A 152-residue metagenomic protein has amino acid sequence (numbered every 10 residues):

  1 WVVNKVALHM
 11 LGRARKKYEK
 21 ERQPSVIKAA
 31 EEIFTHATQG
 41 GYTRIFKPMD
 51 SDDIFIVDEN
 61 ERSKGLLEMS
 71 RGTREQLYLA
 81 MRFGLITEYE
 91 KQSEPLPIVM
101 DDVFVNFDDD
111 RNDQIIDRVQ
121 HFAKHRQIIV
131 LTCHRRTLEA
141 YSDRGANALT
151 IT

Functional and structural regions predicted by a protein language model:
W1-T152: Terminal ABC-like ATPase head and other globular end-domains that cap long coiled-coil arms in SMC/Rad50/SbcC-family
